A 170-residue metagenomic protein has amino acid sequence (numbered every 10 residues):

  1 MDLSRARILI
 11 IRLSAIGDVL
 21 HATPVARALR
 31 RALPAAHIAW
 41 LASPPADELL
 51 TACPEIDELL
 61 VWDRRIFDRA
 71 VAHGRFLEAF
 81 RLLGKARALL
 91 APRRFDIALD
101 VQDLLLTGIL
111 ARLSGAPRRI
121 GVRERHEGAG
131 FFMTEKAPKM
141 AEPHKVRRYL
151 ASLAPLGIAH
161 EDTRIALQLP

Functional and structural regions predicted by a protein language model:
M1-P170: Catalytic machinery of carbohydrate-active enzymes, primarily nucleotide-sugar-dependent glycosyltransferases
